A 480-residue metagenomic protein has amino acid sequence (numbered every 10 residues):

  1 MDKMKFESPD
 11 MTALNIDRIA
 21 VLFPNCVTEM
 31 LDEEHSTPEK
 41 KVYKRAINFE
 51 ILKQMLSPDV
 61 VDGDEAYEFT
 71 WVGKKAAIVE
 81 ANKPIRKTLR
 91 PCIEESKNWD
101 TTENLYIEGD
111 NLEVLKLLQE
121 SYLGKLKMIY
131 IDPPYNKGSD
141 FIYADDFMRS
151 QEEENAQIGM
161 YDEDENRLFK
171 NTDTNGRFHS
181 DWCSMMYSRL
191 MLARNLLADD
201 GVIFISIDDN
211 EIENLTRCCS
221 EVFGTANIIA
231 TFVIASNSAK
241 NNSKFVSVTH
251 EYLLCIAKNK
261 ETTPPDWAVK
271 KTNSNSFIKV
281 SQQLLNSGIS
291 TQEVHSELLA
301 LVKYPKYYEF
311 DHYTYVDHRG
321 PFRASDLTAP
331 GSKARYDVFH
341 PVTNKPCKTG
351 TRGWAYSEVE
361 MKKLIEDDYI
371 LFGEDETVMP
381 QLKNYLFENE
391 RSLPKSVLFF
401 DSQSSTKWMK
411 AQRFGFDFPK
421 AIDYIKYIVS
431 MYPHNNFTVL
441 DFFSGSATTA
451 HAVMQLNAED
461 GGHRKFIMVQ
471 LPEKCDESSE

Functional and structural regions predicted by a protein language model:
M1-Y130, Y135-S188: DnaQ-like (DEDDh/DEDDy) 3′-5′ exonuclease domain used for proofreading and 3′-end trimming on nucleic acids
I47, N227-F245: Short, surface-exposed recognition loops and adjoining beta-strand edges that mediate ligand/DNA contacts, enriched
N111, D145-N155, C183, N210-I212 (+1 more regions): Conserved S-adenosyl-L-methionine
L117, S121-Y122, Y130, N273 (+6 more regions): Segments forming glycine/polar-rich beta-alpha architectures that bind adenosine-containing cofactors
L118, G138-M148, T216-R217, S243 (+4 more regions): Short, solvent-exposed loop/turn and secondary-structure capping segments
Y122-L126, R194-G201, E221-T231, M431-F437 (+2 more regions): Secondary-structure transition/capping motifs at alpha-helix termini and the adjoining loop/turn into the next element
D162, F169-F232, I467: Conserved Class I SAM-dependent methyltransferase catalytic core
K240-D311: Flexible, glycine-/basic-rich loop-and-beta segments that form/coincide with the SAM-dependent methyltransferase
